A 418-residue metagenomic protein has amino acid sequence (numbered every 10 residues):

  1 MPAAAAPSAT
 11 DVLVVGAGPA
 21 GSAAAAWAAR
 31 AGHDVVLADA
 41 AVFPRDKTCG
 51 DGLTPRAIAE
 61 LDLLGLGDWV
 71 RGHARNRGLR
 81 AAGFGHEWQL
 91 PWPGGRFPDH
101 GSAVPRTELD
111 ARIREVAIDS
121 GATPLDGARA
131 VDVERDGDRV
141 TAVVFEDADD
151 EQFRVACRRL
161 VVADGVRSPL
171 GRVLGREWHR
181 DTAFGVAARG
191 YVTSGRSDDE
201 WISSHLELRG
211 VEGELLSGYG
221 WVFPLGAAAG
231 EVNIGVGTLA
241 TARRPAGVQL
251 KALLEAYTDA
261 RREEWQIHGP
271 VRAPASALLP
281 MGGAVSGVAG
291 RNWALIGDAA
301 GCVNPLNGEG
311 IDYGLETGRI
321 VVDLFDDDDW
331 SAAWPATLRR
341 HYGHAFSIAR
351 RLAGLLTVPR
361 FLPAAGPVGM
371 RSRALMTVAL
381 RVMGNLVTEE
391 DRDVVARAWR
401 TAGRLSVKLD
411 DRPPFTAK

Functional and structural regions predicted by a protein language model:
A5-A20: Beta1/beta-strand and adjacent pyrophosphate-binding region of the FAD-binding site in flavoprotein oxidoreductases
V12-V14, V35, W293: Conserved hydrophobic helix-helix packing surfaces used for dimerization/oligomerization
A20, F43, R167: Conserved Rossmann-like nucleotide-cofactor binding loop
A29-C49: Glycine-rich FAD pyrophosphate-binding loop
I58, D62-R112: A conserved beta-strand/loop capping segment in the N-terminal third of enzymes that catalyze redox or closely related
V116-E264: Predominantly flavin-linked oxidoreductase catalytic cores and closely associated redox partners
G226, A242-L324, A332-A333: FAD/FMN-dependent oxidoreductases across multiple families
D323-K418: C-terminal helical "tail/cap" subdomain of flavin- and related membrane-associated enzymes
